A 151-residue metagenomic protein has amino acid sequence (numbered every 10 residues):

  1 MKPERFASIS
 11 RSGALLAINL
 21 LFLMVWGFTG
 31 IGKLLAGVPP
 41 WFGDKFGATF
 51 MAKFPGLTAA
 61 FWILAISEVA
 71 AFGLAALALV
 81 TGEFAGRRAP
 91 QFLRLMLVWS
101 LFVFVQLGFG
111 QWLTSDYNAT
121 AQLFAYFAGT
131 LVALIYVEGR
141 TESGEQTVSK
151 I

Functional and structural regions predicted by a protein language model:
M1-G32, F61-I66, A70-I151: Extended, low-polarity transmembrane helix blocks
L34-G56: Membrane-interface interhelical connector segments
